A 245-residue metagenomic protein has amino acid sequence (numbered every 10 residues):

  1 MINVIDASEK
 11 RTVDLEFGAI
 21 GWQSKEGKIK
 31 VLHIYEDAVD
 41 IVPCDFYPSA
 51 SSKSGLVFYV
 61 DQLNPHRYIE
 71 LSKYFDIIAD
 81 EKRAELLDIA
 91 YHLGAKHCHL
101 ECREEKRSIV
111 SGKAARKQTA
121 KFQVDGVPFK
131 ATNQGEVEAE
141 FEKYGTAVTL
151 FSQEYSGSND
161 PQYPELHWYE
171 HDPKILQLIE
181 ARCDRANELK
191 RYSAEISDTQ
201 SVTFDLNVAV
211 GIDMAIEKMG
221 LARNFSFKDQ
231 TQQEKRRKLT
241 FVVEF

Functional and structural regions predicted by a protein language model:
M1-K121: An N-terminally focused, membrane-permeabilizing/fusogenic/translocator signature enriched in pore-forming
S8, L63, S197-Q200, N207: Intrinsically disordered, low-complexity regions of eukaryotic proteins
E16-G18, Q23-K25, K30, D40 (+4 more regions): A composition-driven signal for long, intrinsically disordered, charge-rich low-complexity tracts
I20-Q23, I29, V57, K96 (+7 more regions): Compositionally biased, intrinsically disordered low-complexity regions
V42, Y47, V127, D160-Y163: Intrinsic-disorder/low-complexity coil detector
F75-S111, T132-D205, N224-F245: Membrane pore-forming effector domains from diverse proteins
K117-V137, F204-D229: Glycine- and small hydrophobic-rich membrane-insertion segments that are intrinsically disordered in solution
